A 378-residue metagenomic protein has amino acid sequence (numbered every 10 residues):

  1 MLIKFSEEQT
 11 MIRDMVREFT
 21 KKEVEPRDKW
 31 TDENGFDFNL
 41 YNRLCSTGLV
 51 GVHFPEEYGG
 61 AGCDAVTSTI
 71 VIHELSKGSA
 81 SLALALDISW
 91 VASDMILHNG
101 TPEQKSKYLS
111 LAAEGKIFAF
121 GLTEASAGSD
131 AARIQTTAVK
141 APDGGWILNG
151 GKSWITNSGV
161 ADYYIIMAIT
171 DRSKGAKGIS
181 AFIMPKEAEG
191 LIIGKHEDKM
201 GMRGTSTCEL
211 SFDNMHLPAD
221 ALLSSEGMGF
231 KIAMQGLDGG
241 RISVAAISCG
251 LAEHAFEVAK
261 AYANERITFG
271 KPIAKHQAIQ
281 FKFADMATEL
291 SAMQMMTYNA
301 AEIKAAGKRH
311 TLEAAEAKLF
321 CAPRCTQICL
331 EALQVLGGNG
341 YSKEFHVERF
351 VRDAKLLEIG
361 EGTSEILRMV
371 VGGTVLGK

Functional and structural regions predicted by a protein language model:
M1-G78, L82-A83, N99-Q104, E114-G115 (+4 more regions): Alpha-helical interface subdomain recognition
C63-D64, D130-A132, N157-D162, G175-G178 (+2 more regions): Short glycine/proline-enriched turns and hinge-like loops at secondary-structure junctions
A85-L86, S126-S129, W154-N157, D171-S173 (+1 more regions): Short Gly/Pro-enriched turn/cap motifs at secondary-structure boundaries
V91-N99: Helix-loop "lid/cap" segments that line or gate small-molecule binding pockets
E114-T123: A short, Trp-centered hydrophobic/proline-enriched beta-strand micro-motif
R133-Q135, E187-P218: Flexible, small-/acidic-enriched active-site or ligand-binding loops
G145-I193: A short core secondary-structure module
L210-I232: Long, acidic (Asp/Glu-rich), low-complexity accessory segments flanking structured domains
